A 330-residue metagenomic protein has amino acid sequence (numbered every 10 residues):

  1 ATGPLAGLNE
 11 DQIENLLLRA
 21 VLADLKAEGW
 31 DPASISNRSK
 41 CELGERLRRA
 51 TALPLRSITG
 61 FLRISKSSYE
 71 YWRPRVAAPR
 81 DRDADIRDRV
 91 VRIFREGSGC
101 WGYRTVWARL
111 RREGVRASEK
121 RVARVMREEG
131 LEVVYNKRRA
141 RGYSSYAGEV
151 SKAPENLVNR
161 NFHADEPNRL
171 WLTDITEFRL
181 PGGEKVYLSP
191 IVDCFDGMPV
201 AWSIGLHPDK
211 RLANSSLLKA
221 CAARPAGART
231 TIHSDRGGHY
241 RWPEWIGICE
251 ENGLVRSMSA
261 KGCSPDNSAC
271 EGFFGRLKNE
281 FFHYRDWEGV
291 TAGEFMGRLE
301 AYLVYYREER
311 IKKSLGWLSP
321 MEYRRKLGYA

Functional and structural regions predicted by a protein language model:
T2-A330: Charged DNA-binding/catalytic regions of mobile-element recombinases
